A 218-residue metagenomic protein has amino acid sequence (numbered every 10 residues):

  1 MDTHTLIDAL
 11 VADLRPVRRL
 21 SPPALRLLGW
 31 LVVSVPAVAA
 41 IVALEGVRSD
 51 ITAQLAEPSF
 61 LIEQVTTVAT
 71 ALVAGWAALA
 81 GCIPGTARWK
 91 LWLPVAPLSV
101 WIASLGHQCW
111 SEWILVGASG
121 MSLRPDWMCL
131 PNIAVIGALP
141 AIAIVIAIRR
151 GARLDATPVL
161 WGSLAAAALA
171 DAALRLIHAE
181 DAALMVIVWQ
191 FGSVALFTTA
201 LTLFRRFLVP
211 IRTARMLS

Functional and structural regions predicted by a protein language model:
M1-L27: N-terminal juxtamembrane cytosolic/stromal segments of multi-pass membrane proteins
L14, V47-I51, G81-W89, W113-G117 (+4 more regions): Membrane-interface elements of multi-pass transporters and channels
P23-A118: Selected alpha-helical membrane-embedding segments in polytopic membrane proteins
R26-V35, P131-N132, V159-A165: Select subsegments of transmembrane alpha-helices in polytopic membrane proteins, especially boundary-proximal
A53-F60, G117-L130, A156, A183-S193: Non-cytosolic membrane-interface motifs at loop->transmembrane helix junctions
T66-L79, A134-A143, V194-F207: Hydrophobic cores of alpha-helical transmembrane segments in multi-pass inner/ER membrane proteins, independent
A103-V159: Membrane-proximal helix-loop-helix units in multi-pass membrane proteins
V145-S218: Terminal transmembrane helical module of multi-pass membrane proteins
